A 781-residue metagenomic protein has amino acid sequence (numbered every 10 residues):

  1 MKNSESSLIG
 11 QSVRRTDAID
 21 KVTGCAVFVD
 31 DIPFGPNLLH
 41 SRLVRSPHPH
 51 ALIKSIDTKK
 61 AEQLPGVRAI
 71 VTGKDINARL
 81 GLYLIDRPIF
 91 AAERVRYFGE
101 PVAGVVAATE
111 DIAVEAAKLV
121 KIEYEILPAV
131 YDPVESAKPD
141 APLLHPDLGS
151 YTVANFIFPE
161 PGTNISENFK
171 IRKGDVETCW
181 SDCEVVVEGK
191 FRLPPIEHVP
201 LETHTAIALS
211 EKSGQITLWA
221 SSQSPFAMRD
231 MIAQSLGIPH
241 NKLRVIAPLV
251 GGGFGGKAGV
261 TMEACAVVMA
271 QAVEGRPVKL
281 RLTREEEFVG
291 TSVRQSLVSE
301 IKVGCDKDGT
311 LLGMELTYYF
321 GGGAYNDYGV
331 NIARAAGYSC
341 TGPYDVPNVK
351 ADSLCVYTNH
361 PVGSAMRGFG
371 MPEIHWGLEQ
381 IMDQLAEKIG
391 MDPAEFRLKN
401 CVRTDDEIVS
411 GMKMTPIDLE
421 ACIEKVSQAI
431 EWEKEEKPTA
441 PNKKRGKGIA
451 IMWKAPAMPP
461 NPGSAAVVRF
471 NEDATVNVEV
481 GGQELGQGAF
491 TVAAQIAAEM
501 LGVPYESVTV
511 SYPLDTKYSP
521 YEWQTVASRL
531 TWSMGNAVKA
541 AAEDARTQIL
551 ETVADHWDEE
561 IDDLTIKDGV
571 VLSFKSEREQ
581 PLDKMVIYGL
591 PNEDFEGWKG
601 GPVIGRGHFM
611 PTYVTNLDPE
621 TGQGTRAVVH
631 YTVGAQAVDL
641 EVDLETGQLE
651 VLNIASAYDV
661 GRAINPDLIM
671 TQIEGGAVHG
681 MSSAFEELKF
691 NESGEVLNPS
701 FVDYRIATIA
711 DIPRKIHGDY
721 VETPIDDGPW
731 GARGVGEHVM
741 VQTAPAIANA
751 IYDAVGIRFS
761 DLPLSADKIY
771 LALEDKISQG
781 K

Functional and structural regions predicted by a protein language model:
M1-P161, V186-G189: Flexible, low-hydrophobicity surface segments
Q11, D17-D20, F156-A206, S296-Q380 (+7 more regions): Glycine-rich loop/linker segments at domain edges
T16-D20, K118-E125, Y131, Q223-P225 (+6 more regions): Extended active-site and interfacial segments that coordinate phosphate-rich ligands in large catalytic machineries
G73-D75, G237-K242, Q271-K279, K307 (+2 more regions): C-terminal catalytic domains of large/alpha subunits in multi-subunit enzymes
A92-R94, P239-P248, A272-T283, E287-G290: Conserved catalytic cysteine-centered active-site region of acyl-thioester-dependent Claisen-condensing enzymes
L144-L236, C401-T475, L697-D711, H717-D719: Helix-loop-helix junctions that connect adjacent transmembrane helices in secondary transporters/permeases, recognized
L249, G253-R281, A489-A497: Thiamine diphosphate
P456-Y518: Catalytic phosphate/nucleotide-handling subdomain of diverse soluble enzymes
